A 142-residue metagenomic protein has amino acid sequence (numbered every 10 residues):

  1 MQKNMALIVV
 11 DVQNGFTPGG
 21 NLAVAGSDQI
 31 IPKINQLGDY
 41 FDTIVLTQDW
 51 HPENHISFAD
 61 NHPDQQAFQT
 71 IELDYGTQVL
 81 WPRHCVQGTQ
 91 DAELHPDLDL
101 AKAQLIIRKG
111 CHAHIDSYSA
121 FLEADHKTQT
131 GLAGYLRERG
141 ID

Functional and structural regions predicted by a protein language model:
M1-L122: Active-site acidic carboxylates
M1-Q2, L136-D142: Glycine-rich phosphate-binding loop signature in dinucleotide/nucleotide-binding domains
H114-E138: Alpha-helical scaffold elements lining the catalytic groove of polysaccharide deacetylases
